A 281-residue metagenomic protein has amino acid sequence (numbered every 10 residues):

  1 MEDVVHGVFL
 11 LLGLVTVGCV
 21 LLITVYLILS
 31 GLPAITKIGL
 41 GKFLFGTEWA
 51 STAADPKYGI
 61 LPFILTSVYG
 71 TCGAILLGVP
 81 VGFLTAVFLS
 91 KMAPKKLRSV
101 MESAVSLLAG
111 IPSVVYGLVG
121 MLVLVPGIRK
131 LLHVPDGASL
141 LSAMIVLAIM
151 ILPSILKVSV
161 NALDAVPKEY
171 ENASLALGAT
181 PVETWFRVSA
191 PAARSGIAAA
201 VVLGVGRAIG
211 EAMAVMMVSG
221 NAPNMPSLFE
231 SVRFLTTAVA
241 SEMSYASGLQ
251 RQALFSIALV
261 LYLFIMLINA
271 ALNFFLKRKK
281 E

Functional and structural regions predicted by a protein language model:
H6, V81-G120: Cytoplasmic-entry segments and transmembrane alpha-helices of multi-pass inner-membrane transporters
T24-K57, G220-F229: Short membrane-interfacial helix/loop motifs at transmembrane-helix boundaries
I60-F88: Transmembrane alpha-helix signature in integral membrane proteins
S106-A148: Generic hydrophobic transmembrane alpha-helix motif, especially the helices
P112, L177-G178, P191: Glycine/proline-centered hinge or cleavage motifs at structural transition points of membrane proteins
K130, V215-L261: Interhelical loop and adjacent transmembrane-helix boundary motif in polytopic membrane transport permeases
V158-S159, P181-M216: Transmembrane alpha-helices
V160-D164, K168, L175, S244-E281: C-terminal transmembrane helix and the adjacent membrane-cytosol boundary/short C-terminal tail of inner/organellar
